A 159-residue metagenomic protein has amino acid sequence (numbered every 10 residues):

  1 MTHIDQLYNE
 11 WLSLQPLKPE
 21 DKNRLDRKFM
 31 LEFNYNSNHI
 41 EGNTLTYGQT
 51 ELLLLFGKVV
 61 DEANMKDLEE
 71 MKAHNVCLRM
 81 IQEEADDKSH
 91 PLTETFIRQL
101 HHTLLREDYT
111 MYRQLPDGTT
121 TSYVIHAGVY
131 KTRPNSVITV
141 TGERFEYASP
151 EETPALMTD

Functional and structural regions predicted by a protein language model:
M1-D159: FIC/Doc superfamily catalytic core
